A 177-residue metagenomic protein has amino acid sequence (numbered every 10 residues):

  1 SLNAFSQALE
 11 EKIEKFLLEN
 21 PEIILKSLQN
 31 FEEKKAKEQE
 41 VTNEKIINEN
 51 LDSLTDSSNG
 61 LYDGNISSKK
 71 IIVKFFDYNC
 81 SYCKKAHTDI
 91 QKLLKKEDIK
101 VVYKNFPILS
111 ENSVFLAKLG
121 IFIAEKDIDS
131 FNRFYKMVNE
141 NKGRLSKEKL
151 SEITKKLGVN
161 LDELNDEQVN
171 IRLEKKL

Functional and structural regions predicted by a protein language model:
S1, K12, D127-F131: A general marker of short, structured functional hotspots
L2-E111, S151, K155, D166-L177: Extracytoplasmic thiol/disulfide redox context detector
P107-L177: Cysteine-centric redox/oxidoreductase cores and disulfide-bonded domains
